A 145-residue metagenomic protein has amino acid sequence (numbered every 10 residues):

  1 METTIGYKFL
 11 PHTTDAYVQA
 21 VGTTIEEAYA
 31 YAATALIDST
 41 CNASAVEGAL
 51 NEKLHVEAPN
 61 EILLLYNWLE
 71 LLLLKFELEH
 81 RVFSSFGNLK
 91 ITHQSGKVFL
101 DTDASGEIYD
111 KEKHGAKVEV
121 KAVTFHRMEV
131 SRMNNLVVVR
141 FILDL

Functional and structural regions predicted by a protein language model:
M1-L145: Intrinsically disordered, low-complexity regions
